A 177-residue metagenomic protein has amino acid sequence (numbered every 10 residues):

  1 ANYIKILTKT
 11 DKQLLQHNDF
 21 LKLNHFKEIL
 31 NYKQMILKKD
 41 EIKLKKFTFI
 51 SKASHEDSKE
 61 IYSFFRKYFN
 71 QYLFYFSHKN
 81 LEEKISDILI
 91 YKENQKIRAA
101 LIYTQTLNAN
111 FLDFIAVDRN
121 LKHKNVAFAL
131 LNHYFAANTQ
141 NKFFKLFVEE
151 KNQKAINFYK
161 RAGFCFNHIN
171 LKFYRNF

Functional and structural regions predicted by a protein language model:
A1, V117, H123-A136, I156-N157 (+1 more regions): Conserved acetyl-CoA-binding loop-helix of GNAT-fold acetyltransferases
Y3-Q16, K145-I156, K172-F177: Conserved beta-strand-loop-alpha-helix junction that forms the acyl-donor binding cleft
Q16-K22, F26, F158-K160, F164: Conserved active-site tyrosine of GNAT-family acetyltransferases
K27-K39, F147, C165-F177: Conserved catalytic-core motifs of GNAT/GCN5-like acyltransferases
Y32, I42-Y72: Short amphipathic alpha-helix that is part of the acyltransferase structural core
A53, I115-V117, V148: Hydrophobic adenine-recognition pocket in adenosine-nucleotide-binding enzymes
L73-A116: A conserved beta-strand-loop-helix scaffold within acyl/acetyltransferase catalytic domains
A109, F143-K145: Structural preference for beta-strand elements that scaffold enzyme active sites
